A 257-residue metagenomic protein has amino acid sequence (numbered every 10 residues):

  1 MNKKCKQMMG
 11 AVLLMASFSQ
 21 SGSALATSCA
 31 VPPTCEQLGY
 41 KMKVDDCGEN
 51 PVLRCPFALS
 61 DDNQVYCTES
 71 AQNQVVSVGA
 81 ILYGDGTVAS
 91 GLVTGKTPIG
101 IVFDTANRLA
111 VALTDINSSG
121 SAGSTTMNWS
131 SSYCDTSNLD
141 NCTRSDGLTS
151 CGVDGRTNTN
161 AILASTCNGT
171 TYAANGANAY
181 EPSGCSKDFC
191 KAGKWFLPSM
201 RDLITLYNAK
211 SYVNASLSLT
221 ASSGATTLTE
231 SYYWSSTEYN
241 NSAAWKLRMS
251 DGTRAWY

Functional and structural regions predicted by a protein language model:
N2-M9: Bacterial N-terminal signal peptides that target proteins for export
Q7, A24, N117, A122 (+2 more regions): A generic structural micro-environment signature that highlights single residues at secondary-structure boundaries
M9-A11, S21, T34, E49 (+2 more regions): Terminal low-complexity, poorly structured segments
G10-L14, A26: Hydrophobic alpha-helical targeting segments used for export or membrane insertion
A16-A24: C-terminal segment of classical bacterial N-terminal signal peptides
A26-K191, A255: Short, compositionally biased
I162-F196, M200-Y257: An exposed tryptophan-centered "aromatic clamp" motif
